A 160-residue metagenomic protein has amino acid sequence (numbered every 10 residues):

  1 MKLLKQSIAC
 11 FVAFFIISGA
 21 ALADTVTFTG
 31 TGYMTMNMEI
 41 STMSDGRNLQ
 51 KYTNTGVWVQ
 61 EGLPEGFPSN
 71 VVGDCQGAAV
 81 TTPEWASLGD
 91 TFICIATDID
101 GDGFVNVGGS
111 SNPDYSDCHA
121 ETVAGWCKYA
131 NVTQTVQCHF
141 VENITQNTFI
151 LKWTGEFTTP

Functional and structural regions predicted by a protein language model:
M1-I8: Bacterial N-terminal signal peptides that target proteins for export
K5, I16, E84-W85: Intrinsically disordered, low-complexity segments
A9-I17: Hydrophobic helical h-region of N-terminal Sec-dependent signal peptides in bacterial secretory/periplasmic proteins
I17-A23: Sec/Tat signal peptide C-region and signal peptidase I cleavage site
A23-P160: Beta-strand-enriched cores of mature, soluble protein domains
